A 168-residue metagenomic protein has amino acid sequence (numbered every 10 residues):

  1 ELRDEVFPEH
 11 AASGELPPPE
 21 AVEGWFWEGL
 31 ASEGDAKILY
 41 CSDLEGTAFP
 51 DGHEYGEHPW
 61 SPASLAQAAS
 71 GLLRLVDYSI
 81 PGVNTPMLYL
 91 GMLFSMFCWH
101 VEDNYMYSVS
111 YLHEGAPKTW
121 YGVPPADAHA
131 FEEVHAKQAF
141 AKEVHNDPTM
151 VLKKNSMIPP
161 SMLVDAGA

Functional and structural regions predicted by a protein language model:
E1-A168: Conserved N-terminal structural segment that caps and organizes enzyme catalytic cores in eukaryotes
